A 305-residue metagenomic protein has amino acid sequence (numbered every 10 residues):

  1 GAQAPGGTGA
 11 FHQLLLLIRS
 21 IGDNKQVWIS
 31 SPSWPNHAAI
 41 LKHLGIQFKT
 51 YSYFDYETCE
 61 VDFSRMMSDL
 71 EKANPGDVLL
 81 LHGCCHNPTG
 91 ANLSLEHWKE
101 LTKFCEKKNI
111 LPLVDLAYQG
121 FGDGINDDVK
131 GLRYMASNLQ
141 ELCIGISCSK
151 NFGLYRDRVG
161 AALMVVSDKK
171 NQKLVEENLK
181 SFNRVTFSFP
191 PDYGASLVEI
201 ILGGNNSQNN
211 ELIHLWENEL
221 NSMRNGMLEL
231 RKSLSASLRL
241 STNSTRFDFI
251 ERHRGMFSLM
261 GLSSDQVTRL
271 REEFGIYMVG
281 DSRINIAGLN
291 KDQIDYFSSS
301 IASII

Functional and structural regions predicted by a protein language model:
G1-K107, Q119-F121, V129-L132, A136-S137 (+2 more regions): Conserved core of the PLP fold type I
N24-W28, V185, G255-F257: Short active-site oxyanion
F48, P112, L142, Y277-M278: Hydrophobic beta-strand scaffold residues
D128-L174, N178: Active-site PLP attachment segment
M164-K169, G204-N205, L262: Short loop segments at secondary-structure junctions
E176-A195, I201-K232: Structural signature of PLP-dependent enzymes
L215-E273: Conserved PLP-binding catalytic core of the aspartate aminotransferase-like
